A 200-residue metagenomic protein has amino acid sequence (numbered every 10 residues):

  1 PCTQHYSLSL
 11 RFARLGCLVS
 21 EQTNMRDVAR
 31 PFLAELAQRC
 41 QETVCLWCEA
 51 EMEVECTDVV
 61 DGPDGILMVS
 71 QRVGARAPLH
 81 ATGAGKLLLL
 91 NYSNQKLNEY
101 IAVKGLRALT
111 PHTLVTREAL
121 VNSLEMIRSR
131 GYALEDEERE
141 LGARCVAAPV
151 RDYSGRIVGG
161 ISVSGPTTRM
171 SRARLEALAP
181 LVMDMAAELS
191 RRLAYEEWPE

Functional and structural regions predicted by a protein language model:
P1-T3, S7: Beta-hairpin "wing" of winged helix-turn-helix
C2, A50, Y153-S154: Short, ordered coil/turn segments that flank beta-strands lining enzyme active or ligand-binding pockets
S7-K104: Amphipathic alpha-helical effector-binding/dimerization core of metabolite-sensing transcriptional regulators
G16-T23, G105-A108, G165, R169 (+1 more regions): Short amphipathic alpha-helical interaction patches enriched in hydrophobic/aromatic residues with interspersed Lys/Arg
V28-R39, M126, R130, E188 (+1 more regions): Amphipathic alpha-helical regulatory segments at dimerization interfaces that relay allosteric signals between sensory
E35-L36, V44, R107-T113, R130-E137: Short helix-to-loop capping/linker segments positioned immediately adjacent to catalytic or ligand/cofactor-binding
K96-E99, K104-R107, M183-E200: Cysteine/selenocysteine-centered motifs that mediate thiol-based redox chemistry or coordinate metal-sulfur cofactors
T116-A186: Extended hydrophobic
